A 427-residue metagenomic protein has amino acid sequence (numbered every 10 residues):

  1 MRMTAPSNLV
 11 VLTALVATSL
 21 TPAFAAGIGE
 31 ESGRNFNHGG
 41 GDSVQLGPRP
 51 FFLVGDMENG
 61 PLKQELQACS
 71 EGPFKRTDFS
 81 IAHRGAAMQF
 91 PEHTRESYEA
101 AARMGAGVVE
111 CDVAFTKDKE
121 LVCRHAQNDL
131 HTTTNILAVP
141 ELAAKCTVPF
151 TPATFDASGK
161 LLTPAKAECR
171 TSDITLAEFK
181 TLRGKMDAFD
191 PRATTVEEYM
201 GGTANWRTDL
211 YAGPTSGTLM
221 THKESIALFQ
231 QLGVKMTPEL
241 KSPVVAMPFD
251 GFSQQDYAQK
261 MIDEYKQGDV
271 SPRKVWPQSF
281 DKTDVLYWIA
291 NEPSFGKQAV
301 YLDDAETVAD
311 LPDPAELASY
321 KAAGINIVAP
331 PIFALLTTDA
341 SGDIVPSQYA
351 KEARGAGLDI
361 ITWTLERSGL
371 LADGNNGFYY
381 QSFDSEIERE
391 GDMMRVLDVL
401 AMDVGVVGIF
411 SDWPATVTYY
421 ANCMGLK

Functional and structural regions predicted by a protein language model:
R2-F24: Gram-negative bacterial Sec-dependent N-terminal signal peptides
F24-K427: Phosphate-group recognition and catalysis centered on beta-loop-alpha active-site segments
